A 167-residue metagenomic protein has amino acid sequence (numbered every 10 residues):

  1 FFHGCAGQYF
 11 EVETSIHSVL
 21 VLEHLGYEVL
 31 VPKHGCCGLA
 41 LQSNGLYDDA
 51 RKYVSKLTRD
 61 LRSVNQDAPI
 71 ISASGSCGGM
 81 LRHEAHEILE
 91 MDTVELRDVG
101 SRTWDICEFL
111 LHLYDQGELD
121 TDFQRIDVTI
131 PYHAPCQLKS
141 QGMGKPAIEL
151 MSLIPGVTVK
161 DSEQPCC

Functional and structural regions predicted by a protein language model:
F2-C167: Iron-sulfur cluster-binding electron-transfer modules in prokaryotic oxidoreductases
